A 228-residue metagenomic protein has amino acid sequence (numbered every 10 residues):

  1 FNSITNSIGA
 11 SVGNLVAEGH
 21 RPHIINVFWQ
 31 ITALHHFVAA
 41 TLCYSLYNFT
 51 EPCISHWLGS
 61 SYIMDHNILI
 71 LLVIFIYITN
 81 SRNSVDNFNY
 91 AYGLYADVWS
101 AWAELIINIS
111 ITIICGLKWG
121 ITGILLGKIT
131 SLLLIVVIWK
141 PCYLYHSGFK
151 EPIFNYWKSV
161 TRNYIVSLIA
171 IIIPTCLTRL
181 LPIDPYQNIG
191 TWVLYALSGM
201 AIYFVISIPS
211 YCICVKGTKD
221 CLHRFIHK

Functional and structural regions predicted by a protein language model:
F1-T32, D86-A91: Helix-loop junctions and terminal segments of transmembrane helices in multi-pass membrane transport/translocation
N2-N6, N67-G116, I121-S147, Y195-M200 (+1 more regions): Short runs within selected transmembrane alpha-helices of multi-pass transporters and secretion channels
S11, G19-N26, Y143-T161, Q187-N188 (+1 more regions): Interhelical loop/hinge segments that connect adjacent transmembrane helices in multipass membrane
H20-F37, T41-F49, H66-L69, W157 (+1 more regions): Interfacial transmembrane-helix starts/ends
L46-I78, F149, P185-Y186: Interfacial segments at transmembrane-helix termini and the short loops linking adjacent helices
N67-I68, N155, S159, N163 (+2 more regions): Residue-level signature of transmembrane alpha-helical entry/exit and packing/kink sites in multi-pass membrane
I109-I114, S167-I183: Hydrophobic alpha-helical transmembrane segments in multi-pass integral membrane proteins
E151-P152, T175-K228: Membrane-proximal transmembrane or re-entrant/amphipathic helices at the cytosolic face
